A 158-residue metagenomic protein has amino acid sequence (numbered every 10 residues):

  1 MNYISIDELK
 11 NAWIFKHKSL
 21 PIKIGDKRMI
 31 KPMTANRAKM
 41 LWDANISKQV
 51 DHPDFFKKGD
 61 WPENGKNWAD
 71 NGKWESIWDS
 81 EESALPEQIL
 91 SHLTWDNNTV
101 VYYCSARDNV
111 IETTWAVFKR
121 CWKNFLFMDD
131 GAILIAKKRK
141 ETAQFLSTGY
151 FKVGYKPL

Functional and structural regions predicted by a protein language model:
M1-Y150, Y155-L158: Structured alpha/beta or helical-core interaction and ligand-binding surfaces enriched in interleaved
